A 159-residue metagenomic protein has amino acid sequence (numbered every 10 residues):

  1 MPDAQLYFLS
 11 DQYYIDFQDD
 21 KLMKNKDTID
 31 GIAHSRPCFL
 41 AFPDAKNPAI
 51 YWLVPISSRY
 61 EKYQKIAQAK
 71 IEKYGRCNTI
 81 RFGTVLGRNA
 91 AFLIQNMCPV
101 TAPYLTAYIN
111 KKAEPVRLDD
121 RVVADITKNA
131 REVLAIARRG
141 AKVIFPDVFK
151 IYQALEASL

Functional and structural regions predicted by a protein language model:
M1, F8-H34: An N-terminal domain-cap segment
M1, P43-P48: Secondary-structure boundary elements
Q5-Y7, Y51, F92-C98: A broad, low-specificity signal marking well-ordered, structured residues that form hydrophobic/aromatic
S10, S57, T101: Residues at the C-termini of beta-strands that transition into short coil/loop
Y13, Y60, Y104: Residue-level detector of flexible, active-site-proximal loop/helix-junction positions within diverse enzyme catalytic
I29-S35, K46-L86: Compact nucleic-acid interaction/catalytic patches
C38-F42: Short beta-strand-centered aromatic/proline hotspots
A67-L159: C-terminal terminal-subdomain/extension
